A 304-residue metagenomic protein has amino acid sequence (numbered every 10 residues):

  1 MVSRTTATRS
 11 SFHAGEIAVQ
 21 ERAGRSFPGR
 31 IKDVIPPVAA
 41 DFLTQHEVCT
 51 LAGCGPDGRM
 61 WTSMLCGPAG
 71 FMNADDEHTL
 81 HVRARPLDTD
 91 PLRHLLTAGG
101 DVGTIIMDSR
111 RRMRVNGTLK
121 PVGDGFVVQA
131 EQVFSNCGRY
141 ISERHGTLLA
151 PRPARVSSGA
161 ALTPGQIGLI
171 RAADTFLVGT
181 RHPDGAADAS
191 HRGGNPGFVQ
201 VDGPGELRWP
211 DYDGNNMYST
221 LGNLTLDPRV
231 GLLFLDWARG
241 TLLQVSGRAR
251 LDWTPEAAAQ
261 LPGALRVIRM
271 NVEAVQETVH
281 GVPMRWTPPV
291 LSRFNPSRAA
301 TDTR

Functional and structural regions predicted by a protein language model:
M1-R304: Binding-site signature for planar aromatic cofactors or substrates
